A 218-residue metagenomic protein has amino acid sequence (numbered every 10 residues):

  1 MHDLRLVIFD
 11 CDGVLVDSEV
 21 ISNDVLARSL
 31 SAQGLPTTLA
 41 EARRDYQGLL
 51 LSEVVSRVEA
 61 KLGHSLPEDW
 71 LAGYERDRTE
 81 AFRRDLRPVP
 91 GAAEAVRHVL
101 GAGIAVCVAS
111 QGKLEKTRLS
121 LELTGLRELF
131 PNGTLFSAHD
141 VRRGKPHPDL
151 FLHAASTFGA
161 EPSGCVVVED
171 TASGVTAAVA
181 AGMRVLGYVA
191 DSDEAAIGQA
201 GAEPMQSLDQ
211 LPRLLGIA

Functional and structural regions predicted by a protein language model:
M1-R5, A93, R97, K113-A218: Asp-based, Mg2+/Mn2+-dependent phosphohydrolase catalytic module
H2-A102, E115-R118: N-terminal helical cap/lid subdomain that shapes the substrate entry/recognition surface in HAD-like hydrolases
D10, V14, S110, D170: Conserved G/P- and acidic residue-centered "switch" motifs that form tight phosphate/ATP-binding loops in soluble
D17, L86, V108, R142 (+1 more regions): Residue-level marker of alpha-helix boundaries and capping positions
